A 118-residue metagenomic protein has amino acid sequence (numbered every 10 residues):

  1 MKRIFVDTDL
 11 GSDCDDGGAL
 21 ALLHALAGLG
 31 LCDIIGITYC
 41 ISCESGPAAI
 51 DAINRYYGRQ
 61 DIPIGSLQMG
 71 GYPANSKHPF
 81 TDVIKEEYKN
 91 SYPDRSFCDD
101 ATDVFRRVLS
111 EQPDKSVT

Functional and structural regions predicted by a protein language model:
M1-T118: N-terminal acidic, glycine/proline-rich low-complexity segments
